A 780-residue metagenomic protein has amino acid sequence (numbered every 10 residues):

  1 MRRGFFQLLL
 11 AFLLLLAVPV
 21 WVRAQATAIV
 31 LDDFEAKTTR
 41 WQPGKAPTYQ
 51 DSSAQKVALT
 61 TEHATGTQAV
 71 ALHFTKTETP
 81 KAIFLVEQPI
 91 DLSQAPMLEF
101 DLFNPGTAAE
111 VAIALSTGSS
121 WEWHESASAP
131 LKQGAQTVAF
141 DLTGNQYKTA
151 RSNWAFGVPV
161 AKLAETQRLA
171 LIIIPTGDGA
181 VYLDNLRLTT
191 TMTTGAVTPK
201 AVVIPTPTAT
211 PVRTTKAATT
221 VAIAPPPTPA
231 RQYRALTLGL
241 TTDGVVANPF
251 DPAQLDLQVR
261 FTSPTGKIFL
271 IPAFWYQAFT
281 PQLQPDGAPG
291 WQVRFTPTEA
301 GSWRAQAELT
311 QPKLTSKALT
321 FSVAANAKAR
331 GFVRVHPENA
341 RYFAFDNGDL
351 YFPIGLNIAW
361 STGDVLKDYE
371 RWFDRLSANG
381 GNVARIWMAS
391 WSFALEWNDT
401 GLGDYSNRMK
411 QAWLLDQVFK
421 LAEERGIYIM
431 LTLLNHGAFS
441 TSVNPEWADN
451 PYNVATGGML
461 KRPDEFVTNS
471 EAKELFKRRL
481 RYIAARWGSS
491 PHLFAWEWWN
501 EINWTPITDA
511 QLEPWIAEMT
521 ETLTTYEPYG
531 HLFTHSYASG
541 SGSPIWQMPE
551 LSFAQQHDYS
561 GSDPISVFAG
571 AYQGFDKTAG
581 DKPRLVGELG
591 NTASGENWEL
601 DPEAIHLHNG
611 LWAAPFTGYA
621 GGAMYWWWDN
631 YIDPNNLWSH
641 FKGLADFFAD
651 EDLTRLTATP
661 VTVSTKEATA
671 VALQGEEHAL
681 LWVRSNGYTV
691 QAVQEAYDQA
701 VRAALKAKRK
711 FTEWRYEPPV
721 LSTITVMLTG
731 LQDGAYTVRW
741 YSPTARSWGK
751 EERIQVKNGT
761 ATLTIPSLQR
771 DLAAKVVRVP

Functional and structural regions predicted by a protein language model:
Q25-Q50: Extracellular carbohydrate-recognition regions
F34, F140, L169, D184-L188 (+1 more regions): Extracellular beta-strand elements of beta-rich domains used for carbohydrate recognition/degradation or cell-matrix
V57-T79: Short carbohydrate-recognition loop motifs
F74-G157, T176-Y182: Extracellular ligand-binding interfaces
P229, V246-A247, N591-G595, L607-E752 (+1 more regions): Aromatic- and carboxylate-lined catalytic core of secreted/periplasmic carbohydrate-active enzymes
D256, P312, A329-F553, H557-I565: Active-site mouth of glycoside hydrolases
F274-E338: Extended acidic/polar, glycine-enriched regions that form or flank non-catalytic beta-rich accessory modules
R478, A485, W499-A649, Y716-P719: Extracellular glycoside hydrolase catalytic/binding regions
